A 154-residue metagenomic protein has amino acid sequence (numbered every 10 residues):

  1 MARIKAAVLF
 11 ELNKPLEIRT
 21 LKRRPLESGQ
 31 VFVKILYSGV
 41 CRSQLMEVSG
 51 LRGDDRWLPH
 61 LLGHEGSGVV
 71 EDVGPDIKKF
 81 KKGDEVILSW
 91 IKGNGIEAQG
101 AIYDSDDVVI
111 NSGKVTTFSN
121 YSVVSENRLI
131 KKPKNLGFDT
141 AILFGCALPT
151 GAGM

Functional and structural regions predicted by a protein language model:
A2-A7: Short structural boundary motif marking the start of a folded domain
V8, R23, E47, V123-V124: Conserved hydrophobic "DFG−1" position in protein kinase catalytic cores
V8-P15: Extracellular beta-rich ligand/substrate-recognition surface
I18-T20, S67-V69, Y121-V123, L129: Conserved hydrophobic/aromatic beta-strand scaffold that supports enzyme active sites
K22-S38, L51-G95, P133-L136: Glycine-rich beta-strand-centered segment in the early N-terminal region that forms part of a ligand/cofactor-binding
G39-V40, E65, P75, N127 (+1 more regions): Alpha-helix/helix-capping structural signal
R42-S49: Cytochrome P450 core scaffold surrounding the K-helix E-X-X-R motif and the conserved "meander" helix-loop region
K92-M154: NAD(P)H dinucleotide-binding glycine-rich loop of Rossmann-like/cofactor-binding domains, especially the beta1-alpha1
